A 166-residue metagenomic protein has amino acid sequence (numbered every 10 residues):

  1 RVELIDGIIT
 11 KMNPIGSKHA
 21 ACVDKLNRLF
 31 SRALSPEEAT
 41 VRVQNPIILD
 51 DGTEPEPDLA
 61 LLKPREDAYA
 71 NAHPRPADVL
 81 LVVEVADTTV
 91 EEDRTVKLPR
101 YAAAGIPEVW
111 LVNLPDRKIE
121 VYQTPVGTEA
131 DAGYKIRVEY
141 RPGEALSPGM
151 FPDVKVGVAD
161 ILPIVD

Functional and structural regions predicted by a protein language model:
R1-D166: Gly/Pro/Ser/Thr-rich low-complexity, intrinsically disordered segments predominantly at protein N-termini
